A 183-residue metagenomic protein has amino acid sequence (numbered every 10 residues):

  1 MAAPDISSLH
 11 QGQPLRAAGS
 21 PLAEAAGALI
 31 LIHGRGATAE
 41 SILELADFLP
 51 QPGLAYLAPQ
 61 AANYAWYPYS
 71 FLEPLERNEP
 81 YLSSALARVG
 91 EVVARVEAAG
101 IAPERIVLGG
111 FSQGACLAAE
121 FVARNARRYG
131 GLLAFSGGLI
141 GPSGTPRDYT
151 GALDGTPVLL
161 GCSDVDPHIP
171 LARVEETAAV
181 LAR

Functional and structural regions predicted by a protein language model:
A2-R105: Serine-hydrolase catalytic machinery in alpha/beta-hydrolase-like enzymes
G36, G141, D164-P170: Acidic catalytic loop of the alpha/beta-hydrolase fold
I42-L45, T145-P146, P170-V180: Short alpha-helix in the alpha/beta-hydrolase fold that links the catalytic acid
E44, E120-R124: Active-site signature of alpha/beta-hydrolase-fold catalytic machinery across serine- and Asp/Cys-nucleophile hydrolases
G109-G114, A118: Gly/Ala-rich beta-loop-alpha elbow adjacent to hydrolase catalytic centers
L117-F121, S143: Hydrolases whose catalytic domains are alpha/beta-hydrolase-1, hotdog thioesterase, or metallo-beta-lactamase-like
R127-I140: A conserved short beta-strand
D154, L159-C162, D166: Short beta-strand/loop motif that positions the catalytic acidic residue of the alpha/beta-hydrolase fold
